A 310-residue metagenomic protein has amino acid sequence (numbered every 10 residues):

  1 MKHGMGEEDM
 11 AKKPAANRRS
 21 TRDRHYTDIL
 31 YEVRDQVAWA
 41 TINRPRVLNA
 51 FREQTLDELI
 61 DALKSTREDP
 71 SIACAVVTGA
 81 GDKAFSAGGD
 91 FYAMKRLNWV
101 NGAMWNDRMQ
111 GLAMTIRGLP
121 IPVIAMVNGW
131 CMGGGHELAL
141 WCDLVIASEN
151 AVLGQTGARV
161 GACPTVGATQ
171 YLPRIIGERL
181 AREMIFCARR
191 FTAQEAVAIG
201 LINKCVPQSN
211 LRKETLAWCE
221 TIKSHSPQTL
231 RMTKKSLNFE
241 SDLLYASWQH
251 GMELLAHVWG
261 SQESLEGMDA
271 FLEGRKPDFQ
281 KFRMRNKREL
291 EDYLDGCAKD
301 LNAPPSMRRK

Functional and structural regions predicted by a protein language model:
K2-T78, M114, Y293-K310: Conserved CoA-thioester-binding segment of acyl-CoA-metabolizing enzymes
N17-T21, D57-I60, K64-E68, F91-N128 (+6 more regions): An acidic, glycine-rich surface segment that forms the CoA-thioester-binding/catalytic face of crotonase-fold enzymes
D35-N43, Q54-V100, T115-A125, L144 (+2 more regions): A structural preference for short, pocket-lining loop segments at secondary-structure junctions
P45, I146-A151, I202-Q262, E266 (+1 more regions): C-terminal long alpha-helix characteristic of the crotonase
R46, K83, Q170, R182 (+1 more regions): Glycine-centered loop/turn positions within well-structured domains that cap or flank conserved ligand/cofactor-binding
D82-S86, M132-G133, G154, D278: Short, active-site-adjacent cap segments at secondary-structure transitions
M114-L230, S261, L265-D269: Crotonase-fold acyl-CoA enzyme core
